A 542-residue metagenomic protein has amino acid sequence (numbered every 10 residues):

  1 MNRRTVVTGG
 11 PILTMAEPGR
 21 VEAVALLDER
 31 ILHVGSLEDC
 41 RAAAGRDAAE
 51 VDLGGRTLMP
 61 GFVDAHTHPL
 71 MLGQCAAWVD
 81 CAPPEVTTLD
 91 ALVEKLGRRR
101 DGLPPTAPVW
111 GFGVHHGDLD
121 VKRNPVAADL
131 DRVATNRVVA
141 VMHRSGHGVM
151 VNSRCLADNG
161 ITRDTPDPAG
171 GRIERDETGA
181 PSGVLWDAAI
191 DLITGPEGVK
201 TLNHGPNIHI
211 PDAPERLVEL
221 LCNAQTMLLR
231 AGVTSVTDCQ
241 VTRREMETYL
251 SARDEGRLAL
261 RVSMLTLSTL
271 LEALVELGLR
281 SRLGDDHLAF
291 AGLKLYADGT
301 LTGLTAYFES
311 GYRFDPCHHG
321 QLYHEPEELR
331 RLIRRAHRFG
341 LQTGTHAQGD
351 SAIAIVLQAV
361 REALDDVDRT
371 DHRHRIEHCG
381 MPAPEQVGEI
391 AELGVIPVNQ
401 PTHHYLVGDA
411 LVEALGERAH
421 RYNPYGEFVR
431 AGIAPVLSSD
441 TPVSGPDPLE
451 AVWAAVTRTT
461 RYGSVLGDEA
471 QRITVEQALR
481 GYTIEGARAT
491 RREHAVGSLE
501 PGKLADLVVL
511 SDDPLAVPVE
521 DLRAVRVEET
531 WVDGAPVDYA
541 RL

Functional and structural regions predicted by a protein language model:
N2-T8, L13-E276, L295, T300-R335 (+6 more regions): Divalent metal-binding segments
H68, H287-T305, V395-H404: Non-cysteine beta-strand/loop elements that form the S-adenosyl-L-methionine
D118, D158, Y405-L406, V517: Short glycine-rich, flexible loops that bind phosphorylated cofactors or substrates
G205, I333-G344, Q348-H374, H378-C379 (+4 more regions): His/Asp/Glu-enriched, well-ordered alpha-helical/loop segment that forms or immediately abuts the divalent-metal
R253-E255, L279-L288, R369, I390-E392: Acidic (Asp/Glu)-rich catalytic clusters
S281-R282, V517-L522: Short proline/glycine-enriched turn/loop segments at secondary-structure junctions
V527-L542: Short peripheral tails and domain-boundary helices/loops at the edges of structured domains
